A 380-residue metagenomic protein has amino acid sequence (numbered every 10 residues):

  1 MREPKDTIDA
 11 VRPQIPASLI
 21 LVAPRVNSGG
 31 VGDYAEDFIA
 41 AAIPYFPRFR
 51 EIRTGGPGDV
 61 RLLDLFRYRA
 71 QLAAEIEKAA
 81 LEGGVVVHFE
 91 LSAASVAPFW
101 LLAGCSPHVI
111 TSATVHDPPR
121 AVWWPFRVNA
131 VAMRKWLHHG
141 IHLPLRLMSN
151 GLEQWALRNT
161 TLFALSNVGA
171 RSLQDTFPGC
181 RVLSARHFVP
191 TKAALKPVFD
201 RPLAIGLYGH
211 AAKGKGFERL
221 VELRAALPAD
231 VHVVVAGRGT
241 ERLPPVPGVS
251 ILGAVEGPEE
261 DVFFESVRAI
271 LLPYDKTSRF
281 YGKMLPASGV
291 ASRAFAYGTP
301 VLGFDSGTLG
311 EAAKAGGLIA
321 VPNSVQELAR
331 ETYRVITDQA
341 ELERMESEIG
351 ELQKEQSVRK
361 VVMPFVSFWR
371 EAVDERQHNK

Functional and structural regions predicted by a protein language model:
G30, N323-V325, A340-R370: A charged, aromatic-enriched C-terminal amphipathic alpha-helix characteristic of glycosyltransferases across folds
I76-A97, V109-T114: Short N-terminal targeting/anchoring amphipathic segment
L102-C105, R127-L162: Membrane-proximal helix-turn-helix segments that form the acceptor-binding/catalytic region of lipid-linked
V168-G169, P178, S184-A194, T240 (+2 more regions): Short beta-strand->alpha-helix junction loop in the catalytic core of nucleotide-activated group-transfer enzymes
K196-K215, V221-R224: Conserved donor-binding/catalytic core segment of Leloir-type glycosyltransferases
T240-F264, R268-A269: Nucleotide-activated donor-binding/catalytic signature segment of Leloir-type glycosyltransferases, i.e., the conserved
L272-S292, A296, G303-E311: Nucleotide-sugar-dependent
A315-Q326, Y333-A340: Conserved acidic donor-binding segment of nucleotide-sugar-dependent glycosyltransferases
